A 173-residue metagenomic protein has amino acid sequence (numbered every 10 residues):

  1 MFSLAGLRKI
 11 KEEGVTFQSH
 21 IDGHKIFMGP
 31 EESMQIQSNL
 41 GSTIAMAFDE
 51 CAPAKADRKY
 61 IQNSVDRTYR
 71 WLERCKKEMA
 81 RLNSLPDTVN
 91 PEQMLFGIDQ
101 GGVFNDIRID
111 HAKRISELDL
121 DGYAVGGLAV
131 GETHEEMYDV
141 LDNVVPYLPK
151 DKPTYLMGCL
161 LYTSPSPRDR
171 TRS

Functional and structural regions predicted by a protein language model:
M1-V89: Non-catalytic, usually N-terminal nucleic-acid engagement modules in DNA/RNA processing proteins
I10, K25, G131-T133, L156 (+1 more regions): Residues in flexible loops and secondary-structure boundaries
E78, L82, Q93-S164: Glycine-rich phosphate/ribose-binding loops and adjacent secondary-structure elements that form binding surfaces
Y162-S173: Single conserved hydrophobic/aromatic residue that forms the stacking wall/gate of nucleotide- or nucleobase-binding
